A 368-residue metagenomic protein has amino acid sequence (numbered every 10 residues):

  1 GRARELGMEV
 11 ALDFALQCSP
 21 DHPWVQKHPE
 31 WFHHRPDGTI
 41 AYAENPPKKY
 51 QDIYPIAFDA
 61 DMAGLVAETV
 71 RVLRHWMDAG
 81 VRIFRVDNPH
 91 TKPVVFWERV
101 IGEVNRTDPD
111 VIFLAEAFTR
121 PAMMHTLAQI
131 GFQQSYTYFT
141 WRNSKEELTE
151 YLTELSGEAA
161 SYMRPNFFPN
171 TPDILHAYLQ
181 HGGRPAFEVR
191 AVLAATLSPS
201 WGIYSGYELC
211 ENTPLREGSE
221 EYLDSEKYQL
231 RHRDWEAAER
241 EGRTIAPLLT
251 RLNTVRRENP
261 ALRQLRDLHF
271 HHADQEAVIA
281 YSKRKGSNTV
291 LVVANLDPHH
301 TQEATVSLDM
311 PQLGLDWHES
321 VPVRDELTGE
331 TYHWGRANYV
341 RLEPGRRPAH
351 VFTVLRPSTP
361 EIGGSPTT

Functional and structural regions predicted by a protein language model:
G1-A79, R99-V100, N105-R106: Substrate-binding/active-site clefts of carbohydrate-active enzymes
A3, D13, W76, V86 (+8 more regions): Conserved, mostly hydrophobic/aromatic
A3, R106-T107, H125-G131, E146-S161 (+2 more regions): Carbohydrate-interacting/catalytic domains
G7-A11, V81-R85, D110-L114, Q133-S135 (+2 more regions): Structural preference for beta-strand elements that scaffold enzyme active sites
F14-P23, D87-P93, E116-R120, S205-N212 (+1 more regions): Short, solvent-exposed turn/loop segments enriched in Gly/Ser/Thr/Pro and often Arg
S19-E30, V94, E98, N105-R106 (+2 more regions): Substrate-binding cleft/loops of secretory-pathway carbohydrate-active enzymes
Q51-V66, V81-T91, S135-N143, T171-R184 (+1 more regions): The substrate-binding groove and active-site-proximal loops of carbohydrate-active enzymes, especially glycoside
E103-F113, P121, N143-S219: Catalytic-core region of carbohydrate-active enzymes that cleave or remodel glycosidic bonds
